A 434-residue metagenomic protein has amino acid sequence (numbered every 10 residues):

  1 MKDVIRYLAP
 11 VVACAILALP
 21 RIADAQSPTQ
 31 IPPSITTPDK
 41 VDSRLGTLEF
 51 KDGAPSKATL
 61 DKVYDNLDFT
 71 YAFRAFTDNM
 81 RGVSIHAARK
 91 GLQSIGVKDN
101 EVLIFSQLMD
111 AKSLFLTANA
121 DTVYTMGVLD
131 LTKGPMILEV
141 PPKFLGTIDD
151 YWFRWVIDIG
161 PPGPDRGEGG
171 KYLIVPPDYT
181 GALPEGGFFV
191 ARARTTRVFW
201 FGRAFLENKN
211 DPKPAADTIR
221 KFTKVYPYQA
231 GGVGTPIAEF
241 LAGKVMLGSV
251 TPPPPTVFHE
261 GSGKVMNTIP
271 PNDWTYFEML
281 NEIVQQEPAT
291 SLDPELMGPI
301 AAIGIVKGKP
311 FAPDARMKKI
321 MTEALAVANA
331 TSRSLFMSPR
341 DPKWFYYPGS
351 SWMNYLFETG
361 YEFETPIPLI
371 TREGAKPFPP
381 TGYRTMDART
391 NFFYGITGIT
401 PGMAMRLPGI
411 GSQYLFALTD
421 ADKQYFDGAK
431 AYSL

Functional and structural regions predicted by a protein language model:
M1-Y7: N-terminal secretory signal peptides that target proteins for export/translocation
A9-P20: Bacterial N-terminal signal peptides
A25-L434: A compositional/structural signature for long, glycine/proline-rich flexible linkers and loops on extracytoplasmic
